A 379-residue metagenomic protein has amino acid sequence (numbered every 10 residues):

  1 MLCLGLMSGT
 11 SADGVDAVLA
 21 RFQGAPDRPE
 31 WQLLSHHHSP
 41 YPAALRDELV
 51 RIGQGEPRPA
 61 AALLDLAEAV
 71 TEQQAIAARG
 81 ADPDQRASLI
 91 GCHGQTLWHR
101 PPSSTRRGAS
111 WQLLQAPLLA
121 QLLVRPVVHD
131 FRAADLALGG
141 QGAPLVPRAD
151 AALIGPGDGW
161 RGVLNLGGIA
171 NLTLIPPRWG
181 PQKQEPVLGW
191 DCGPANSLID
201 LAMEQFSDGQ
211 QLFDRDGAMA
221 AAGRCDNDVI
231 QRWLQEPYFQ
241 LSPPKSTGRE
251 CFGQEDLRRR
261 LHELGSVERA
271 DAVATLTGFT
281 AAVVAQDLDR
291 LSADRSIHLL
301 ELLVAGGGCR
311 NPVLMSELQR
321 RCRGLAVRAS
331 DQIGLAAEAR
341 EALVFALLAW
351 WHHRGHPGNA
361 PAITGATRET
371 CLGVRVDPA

Functional and structural regions predicted by a protein language model:
M1-L34, S39, G159-R178: Gly/Thr-rich phosphate-binding beta-strand-loop-beta motif of the actin/hexokinase/Hsp70
L2, P102-S110, Q121, R125-Q211 (+1 more regions): Phosphate-binding/catalytic loop of phosphoryl-transfer enzymes
A12, A274, G278, D331-P378: Glycine-rich phosphate-binding/hydrolytic loop that grips phosphoryl groups
G14-A20, G24-L33, H38-Y41, E185-A281 (+2 more regions): Conserved ATP-utilizing enzyme core subdomain
G53-L114: Short beta-strand-loop/turn "lid" adjacent to the catalytic site in phosphate-handling enzymes
Q73-A81, R269-S296: Phosphate/ATP-binding catalytic cores across multiple sugar-kinase/actin-like superfamilies, primarily ASKHA
R86, L264, A272, D287-R295 (+5 more regions): Non-transmembrane, aqueous-exposed alpha-helical and coiled segments at domain scale
L299-Q319: Glycine-rich phosphate-binding loops at beta-strand->alpha-helix junctions
